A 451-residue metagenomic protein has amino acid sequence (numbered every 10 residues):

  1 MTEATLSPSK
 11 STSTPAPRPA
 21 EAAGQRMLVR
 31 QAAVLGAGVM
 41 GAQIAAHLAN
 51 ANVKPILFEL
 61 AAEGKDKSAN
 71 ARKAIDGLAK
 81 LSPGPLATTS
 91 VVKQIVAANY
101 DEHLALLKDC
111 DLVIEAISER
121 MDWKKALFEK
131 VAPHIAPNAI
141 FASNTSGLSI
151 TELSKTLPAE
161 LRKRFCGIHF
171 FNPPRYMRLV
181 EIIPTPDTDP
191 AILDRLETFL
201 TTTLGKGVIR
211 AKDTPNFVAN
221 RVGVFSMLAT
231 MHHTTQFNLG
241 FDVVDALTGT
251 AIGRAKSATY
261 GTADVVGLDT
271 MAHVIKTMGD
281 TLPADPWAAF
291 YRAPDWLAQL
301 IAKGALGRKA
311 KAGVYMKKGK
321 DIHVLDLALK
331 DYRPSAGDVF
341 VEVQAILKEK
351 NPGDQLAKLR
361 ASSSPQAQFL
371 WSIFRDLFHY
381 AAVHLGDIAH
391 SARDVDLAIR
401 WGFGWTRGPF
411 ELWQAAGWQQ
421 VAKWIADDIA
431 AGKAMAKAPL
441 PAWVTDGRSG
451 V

Functional and structural regions predicted by a protein language model:
T2-V451: N-terminal glycine-rich phosphate-binding loop for ADP-containing cofactors
